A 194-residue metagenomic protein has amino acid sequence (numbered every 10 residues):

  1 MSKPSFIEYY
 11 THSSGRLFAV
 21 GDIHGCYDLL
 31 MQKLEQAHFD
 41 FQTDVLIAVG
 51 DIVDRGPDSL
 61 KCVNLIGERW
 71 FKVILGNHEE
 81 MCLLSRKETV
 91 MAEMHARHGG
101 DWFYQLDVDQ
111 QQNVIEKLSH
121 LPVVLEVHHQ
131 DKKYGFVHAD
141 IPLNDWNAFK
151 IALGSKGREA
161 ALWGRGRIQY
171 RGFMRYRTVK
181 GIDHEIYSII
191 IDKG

Functional and structural regions predicted by a protein language model:
M1, H12-G15, L118: "…together with the soluble PPM/PP2C metallo-phosphatase catalytic core" -> "…together with the soluble PPM/PP2C
S5-S13, H38-D40, V63-I66, L125-Q130 (+1 more regions): A short acidic-Thr-Gly-centered motif at the start of a beta-strand
G15-R16, V45, K132, I186: Conserved catalytic motifs of the protein kinase core domain
R16, V20, G25-H95: Core catalytic region of metal-dependent phosphoesterases/phosphodiesterases, especially metallo-beta-lactamase-like
R16-H24, Y134-D140, I191-D192: Active-site-proximal beta-strand elements of phosphoester/diester hydrolases
H24, V53, H78-E79, D140-P142 (+2 more regions): Catalytic metal-binding/acid-base residues of hydrolase active sites
S59-F136, P142-L143, A148-I151, K156-G166: Active-site neighborhood of divalent metal-dependent phosphoester bond hydrolases
R167-G194: Conserved beta-sheet core of the metallophosphoesterase superfamily
